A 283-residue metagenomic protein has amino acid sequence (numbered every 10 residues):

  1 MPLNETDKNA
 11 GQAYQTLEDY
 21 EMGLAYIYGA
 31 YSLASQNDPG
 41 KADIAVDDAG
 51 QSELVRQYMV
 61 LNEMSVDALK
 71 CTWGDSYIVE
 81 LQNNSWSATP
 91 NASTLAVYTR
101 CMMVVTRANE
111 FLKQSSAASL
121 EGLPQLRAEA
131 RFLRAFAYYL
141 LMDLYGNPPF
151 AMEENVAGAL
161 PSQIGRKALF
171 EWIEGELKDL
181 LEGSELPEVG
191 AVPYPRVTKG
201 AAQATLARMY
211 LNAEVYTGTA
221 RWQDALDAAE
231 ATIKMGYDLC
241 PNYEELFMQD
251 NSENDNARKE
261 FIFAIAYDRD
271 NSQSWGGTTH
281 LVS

Functional and structural regions predicted by a protein language model:
M1-E129, L133, Y138-L144, P148-E154 (+3 more regions): Short acidic-aromatic linear motifs embedded in glycine-rich loops, typified by GG[WY][YF]DAGD(H) and related
V97-R100, Q163-K167, E214-D224: Short coil/turn connectors between adjacent alpha-helices in alpha-solenoid helical repeat scaffolds
Q114-P124, G183-Y194: Flexible helix-coil transition and linker loops at the boundaries of alpha-helical arrays
E182, I233-K234: Amphipathic alpha-helical segments of tetratricopeptide repeats
Y194-T205: Amphipathic alpha-helical protein-interaction segments enriched in hydrophobic
